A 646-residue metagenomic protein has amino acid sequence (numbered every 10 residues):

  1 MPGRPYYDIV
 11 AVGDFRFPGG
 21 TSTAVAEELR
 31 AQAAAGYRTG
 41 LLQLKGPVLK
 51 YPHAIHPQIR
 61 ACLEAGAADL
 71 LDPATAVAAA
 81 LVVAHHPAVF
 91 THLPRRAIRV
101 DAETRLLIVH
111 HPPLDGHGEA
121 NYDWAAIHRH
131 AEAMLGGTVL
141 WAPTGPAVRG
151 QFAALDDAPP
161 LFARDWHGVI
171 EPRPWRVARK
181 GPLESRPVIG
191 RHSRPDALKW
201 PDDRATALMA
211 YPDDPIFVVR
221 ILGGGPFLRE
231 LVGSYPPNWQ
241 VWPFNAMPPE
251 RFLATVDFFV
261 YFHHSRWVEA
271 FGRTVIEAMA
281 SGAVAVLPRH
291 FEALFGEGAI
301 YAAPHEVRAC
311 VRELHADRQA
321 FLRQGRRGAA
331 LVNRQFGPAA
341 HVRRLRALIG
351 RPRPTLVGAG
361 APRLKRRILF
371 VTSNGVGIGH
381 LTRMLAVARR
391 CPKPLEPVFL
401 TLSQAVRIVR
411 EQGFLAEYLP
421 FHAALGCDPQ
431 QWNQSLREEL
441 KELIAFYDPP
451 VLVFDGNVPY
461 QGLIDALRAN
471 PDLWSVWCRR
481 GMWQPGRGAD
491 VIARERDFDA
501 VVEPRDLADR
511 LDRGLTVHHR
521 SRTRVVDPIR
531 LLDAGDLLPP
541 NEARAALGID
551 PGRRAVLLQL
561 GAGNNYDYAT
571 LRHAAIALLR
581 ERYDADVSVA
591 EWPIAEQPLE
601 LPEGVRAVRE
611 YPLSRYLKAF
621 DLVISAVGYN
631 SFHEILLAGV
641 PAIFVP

Functional and structural regions predicted by a protein language model:
V10-V12, T23, E27-A31, Y37-G136 (+4 more regions): Extended catalytic core of nucleotide-activated donor transferases of GT-like folds
A24, A125, P143-F252, V387 (+1 more regions): Conserved catalytic-core segment of nucleotide-activated headgroup transferases in glycan assembly
K45-T75, N238-V241, K365-R366, V371-G375 (+1 more regions): Conserved nucleotide-sugar phosphate-binding/catalytic loop shared by glycosyltransferases and other
L93, G116-A163, I170, D499-S521: A short, active-site helix/loop in glycosyltransferases that binds the activated sugar's phosphate group
L161-P174, R479-R480, Q484-R487, R494-N564: A nucleotide-sugar donor-handling region in carbohydrate enzymes
K199, V260-I276, P288-E297, S625-N630 (+2 more regions): Nucleotide-sugar-dependent
R289, A293-E313: Change "using UDP/GDP/dTDP sugars" to "using nucleotide sugars
H305, H315-P354: A charged, aromatic-enriched C-terminal amphipathic alpha-helix characteristic of glycosyltransferases across folds
